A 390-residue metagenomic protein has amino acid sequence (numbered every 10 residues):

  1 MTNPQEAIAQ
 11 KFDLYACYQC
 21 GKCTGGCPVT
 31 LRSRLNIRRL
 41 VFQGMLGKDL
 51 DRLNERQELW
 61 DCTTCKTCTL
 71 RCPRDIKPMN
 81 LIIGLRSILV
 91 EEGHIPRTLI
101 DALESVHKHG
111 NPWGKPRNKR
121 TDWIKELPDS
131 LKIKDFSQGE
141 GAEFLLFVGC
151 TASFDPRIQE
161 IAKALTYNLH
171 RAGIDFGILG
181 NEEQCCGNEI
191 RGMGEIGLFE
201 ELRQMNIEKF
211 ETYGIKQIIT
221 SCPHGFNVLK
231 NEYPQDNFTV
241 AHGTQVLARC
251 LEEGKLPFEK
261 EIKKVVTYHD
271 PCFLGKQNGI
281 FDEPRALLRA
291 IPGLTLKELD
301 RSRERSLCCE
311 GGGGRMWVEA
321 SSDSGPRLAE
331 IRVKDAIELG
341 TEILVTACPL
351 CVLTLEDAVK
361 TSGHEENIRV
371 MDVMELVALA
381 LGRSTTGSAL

Functional and structural regions predicted by a protein language model:
M1-A9, R34-L53, D282-P292, R315-A320 (+1 more regions): Short, charged low-complexity linear segments at domain edges
Q5, K11-L14, L31, V41-S221 (+2 more regions): Iron-sulfur-cluster electron-transfer modules
L14-T24, L59-T69, E183, H269 (+3 more regions): Residues immediately within or flanking Cys/His clusters that coordinate Zn2+ in small zinc-binding modules
C17-V41, K276-G279: A broadly conserved sequence feature marking short terminus-proximal activation segments in nucleic acid-centric
A152-H242, F273-A290, T295-L390: Cofactor-cradling patches in redox/metallo enzymes
A241-V246, E252, L256-N278, A290-G293: Catalytic cores of enzyme domains
